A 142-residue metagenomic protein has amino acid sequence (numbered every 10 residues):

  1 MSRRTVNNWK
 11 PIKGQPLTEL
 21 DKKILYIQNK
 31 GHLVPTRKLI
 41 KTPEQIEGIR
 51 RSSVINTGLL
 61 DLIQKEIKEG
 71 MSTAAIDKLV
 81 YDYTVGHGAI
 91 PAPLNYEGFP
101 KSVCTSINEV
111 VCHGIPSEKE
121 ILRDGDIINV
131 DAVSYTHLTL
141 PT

Functional and structural regions predicted by a protein language model:
S2-G86: Flexible, acidic/His-enriched mid-domain "rim/lid" segments that flank
H32-L33, K38, P91, F99 (+2 more regions): Short, functionally important structural connectors and interaction interfaces within domains
N56-D126: Active-site cores enriched in adjacent His and Asp/Glu residues with nearby glycine-rich loops that coordinate divalent
V111, V133-Y135: Short, charged beta-turn/beta-strand-edge "cap" motif at the junction between a beta-strand and an adjacent loop
I128-V130: Generic structural signal for buried aliphatic residues
T136-T142: Conserved small/polar residues in nucleotide/adenosyl-binding loops
